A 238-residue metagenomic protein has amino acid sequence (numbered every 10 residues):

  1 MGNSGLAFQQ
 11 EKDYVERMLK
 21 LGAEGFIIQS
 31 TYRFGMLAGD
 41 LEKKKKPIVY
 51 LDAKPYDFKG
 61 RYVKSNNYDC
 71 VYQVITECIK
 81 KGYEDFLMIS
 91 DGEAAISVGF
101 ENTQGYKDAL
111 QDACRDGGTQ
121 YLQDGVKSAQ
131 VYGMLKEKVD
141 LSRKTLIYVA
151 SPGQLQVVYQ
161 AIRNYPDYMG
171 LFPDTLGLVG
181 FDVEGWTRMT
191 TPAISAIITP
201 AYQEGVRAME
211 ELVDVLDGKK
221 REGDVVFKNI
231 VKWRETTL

Functional and structural regions predicted by a protein language model:
M1-Q9, G118-A129: Short beta->alpha junction loops
M1-R17, L21-G25, K107: Amphipathic helical "hinge" segments at domain boundaries
G5-F8, Q29-G35, G153-L155: Short beta->alpha connector loops
E24, Y83-D85, T145: Short acidic/polar active-site loop segments enriched in Thr and Asp
Q29-D69, D182-I194: Flexible loop/hinge segments that line or gate small-molecule binding clefts
V63-M88, Q104, S128-K136, L155 (+1 more regions): Hydrophobic alpha-helical segments within soluble ligand-binding/sensing domains
V74-G117, G223-L238: An alpha-beta-alpha
E137-L238: Flexible loop/turn connectors
